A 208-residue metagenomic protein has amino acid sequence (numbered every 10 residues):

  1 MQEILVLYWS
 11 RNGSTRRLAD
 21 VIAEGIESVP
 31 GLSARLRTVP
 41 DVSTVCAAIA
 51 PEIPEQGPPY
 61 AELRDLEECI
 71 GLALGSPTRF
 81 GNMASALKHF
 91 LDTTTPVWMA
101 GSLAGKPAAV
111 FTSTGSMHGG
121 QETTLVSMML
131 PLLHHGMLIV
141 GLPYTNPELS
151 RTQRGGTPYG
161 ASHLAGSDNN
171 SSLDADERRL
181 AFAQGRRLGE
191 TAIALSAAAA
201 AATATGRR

Functional and structural regions predicted by a protein language model:
M1-S102, L164-R208: N-terminal beta1-alpha1-beta2 submodule of the flavodoxin-like/Rossmannoid cofactor-binding fold
S14, L72, S76, N82 (+5 more regions): Gly/Ser/Thr-rich helix-start
V39-T44, G136-D168: Mobile beta-alpha loop/short-helix "lid" or hinge segments that flank ligand
D92-T95, M99, S113-S116, H134 (+1 more regions): Alpha-helix boundary/capping detector
A104-R154: Short, glycine-/small-residue-rich phosphate/pyrophosphate-handling segment
V126, G156-P158, A175: Glycine-rich phosphate-binding loop at the start of an alpha helix
